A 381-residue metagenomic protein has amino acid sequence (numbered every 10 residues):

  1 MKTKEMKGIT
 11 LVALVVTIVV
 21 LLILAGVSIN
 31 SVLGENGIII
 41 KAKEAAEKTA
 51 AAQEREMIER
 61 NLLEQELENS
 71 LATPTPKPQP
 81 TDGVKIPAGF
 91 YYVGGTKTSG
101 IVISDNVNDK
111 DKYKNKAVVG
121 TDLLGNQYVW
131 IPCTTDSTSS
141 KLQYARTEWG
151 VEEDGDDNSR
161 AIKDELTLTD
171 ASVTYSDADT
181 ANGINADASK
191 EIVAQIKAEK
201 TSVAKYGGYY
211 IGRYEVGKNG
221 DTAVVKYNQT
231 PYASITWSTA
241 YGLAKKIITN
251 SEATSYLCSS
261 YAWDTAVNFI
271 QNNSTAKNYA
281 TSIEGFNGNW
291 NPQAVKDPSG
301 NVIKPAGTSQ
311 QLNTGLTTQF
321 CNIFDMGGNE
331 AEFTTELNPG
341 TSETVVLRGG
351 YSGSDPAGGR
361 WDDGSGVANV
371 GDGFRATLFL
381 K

Functional and structural regions predicted by a protein language model:
M1-K7: N-terminal leader/signal peptides at the extreme start of proteins
K7-N30: N-terminal single-pass transmembrane signal-anchor helix
G37-N69: Membrane-proximal N-terminal amphipathic helix
N61-P76, A280-A294: Short, glycine/small-hydrophobic-rich surface segments
P74-S140, S255: GGW-centered surface loops in extracellular recognition modules
L124, D154-D325: Short aromatic-cysteine micro-motif
T134-T138, E215-K218, T335-G340, F379-K381: Acidic glycine-/aspartate-rich tracts in secreted/extracellular proteins
S234-S238, G242, I248, T254 (+3 more regions): Disulfide-stabilized, aromatic/cysteine-rich ligand-recognition loop
